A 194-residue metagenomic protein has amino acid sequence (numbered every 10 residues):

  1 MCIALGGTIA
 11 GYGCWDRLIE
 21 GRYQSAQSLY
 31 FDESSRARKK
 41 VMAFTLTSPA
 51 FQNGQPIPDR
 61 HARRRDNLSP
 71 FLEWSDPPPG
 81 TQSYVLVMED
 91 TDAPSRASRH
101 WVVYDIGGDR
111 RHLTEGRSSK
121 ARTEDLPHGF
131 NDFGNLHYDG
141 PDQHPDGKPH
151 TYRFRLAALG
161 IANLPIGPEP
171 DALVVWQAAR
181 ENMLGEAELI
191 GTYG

Functional and structural regions predicted by a protein language model:
M1-C2: N-terminal export leaders
G6-G194: N-terminus-centered regions that define maturation/targeting leaders and the start of the first functional domain
